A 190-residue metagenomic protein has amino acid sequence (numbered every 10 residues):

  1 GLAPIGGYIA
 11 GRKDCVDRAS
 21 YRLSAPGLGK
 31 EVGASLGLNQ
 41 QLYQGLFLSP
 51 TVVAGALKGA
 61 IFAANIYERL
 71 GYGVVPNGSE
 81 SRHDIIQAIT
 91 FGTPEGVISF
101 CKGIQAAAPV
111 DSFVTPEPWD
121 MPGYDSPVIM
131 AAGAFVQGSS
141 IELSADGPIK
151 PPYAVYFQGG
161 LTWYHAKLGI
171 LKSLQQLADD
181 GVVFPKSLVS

Functional and structural regions predicted by a protein language model:
G1-G96, G169, L174-S190: Active-site C-terminal subdomain of aminotransferase-like
E68-S79, H83-V189: Conserved C-terminal alpha-helix-loop-beta "cap" of PLP-dependent enzymes that closes/shapes the active-site mouth
